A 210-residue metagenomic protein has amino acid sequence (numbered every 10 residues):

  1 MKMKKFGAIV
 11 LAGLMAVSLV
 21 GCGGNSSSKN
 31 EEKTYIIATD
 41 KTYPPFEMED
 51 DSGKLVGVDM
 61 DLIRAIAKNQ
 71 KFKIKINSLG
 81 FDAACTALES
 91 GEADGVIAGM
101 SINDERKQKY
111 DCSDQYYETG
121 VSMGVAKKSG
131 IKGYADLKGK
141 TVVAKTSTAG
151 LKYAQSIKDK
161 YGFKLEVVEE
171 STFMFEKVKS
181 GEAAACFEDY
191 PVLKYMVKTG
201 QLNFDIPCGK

Functional and structural regions predicted by a protein language model:
M1-T34: Short, low-complexity disordered leader/linker segments with a strong preference for bacterial N-terminal type II
K29-G99: Extracytoplasmic small-molecule ligand-binding "clamshell" domains of the periplasmic binding protein/Venus flytrap
T39-Y43, N77-D82, G91-N103, K127 (+3 more regions): Beta->alpha turn/N-cap motifs
E47-D51, I63-F72, G150-E170, V197-L202: Ligand-binding cleft/hinge of the Venus flytrap
M60-K68, D82-T86, S90, K132-A135 (+3 more regions): Solvent-exposed, polar/charged alpha-helical surfaces in well-ordered, non-transmembrane soluble domains, broadly
T86, G99-K109, Q155-S156, K179-S180 (+1 more regions): A ligand-binding cleft/hinge motif common to bilobed small-molecule-binding domains
Y110-M123, S171-T172, C208-K210: Short Pro/Gly-enriched coil loops immediately N-terminal to beta-strands
V125-V142: Flexible hinge/capping segments at coil-to-helix
